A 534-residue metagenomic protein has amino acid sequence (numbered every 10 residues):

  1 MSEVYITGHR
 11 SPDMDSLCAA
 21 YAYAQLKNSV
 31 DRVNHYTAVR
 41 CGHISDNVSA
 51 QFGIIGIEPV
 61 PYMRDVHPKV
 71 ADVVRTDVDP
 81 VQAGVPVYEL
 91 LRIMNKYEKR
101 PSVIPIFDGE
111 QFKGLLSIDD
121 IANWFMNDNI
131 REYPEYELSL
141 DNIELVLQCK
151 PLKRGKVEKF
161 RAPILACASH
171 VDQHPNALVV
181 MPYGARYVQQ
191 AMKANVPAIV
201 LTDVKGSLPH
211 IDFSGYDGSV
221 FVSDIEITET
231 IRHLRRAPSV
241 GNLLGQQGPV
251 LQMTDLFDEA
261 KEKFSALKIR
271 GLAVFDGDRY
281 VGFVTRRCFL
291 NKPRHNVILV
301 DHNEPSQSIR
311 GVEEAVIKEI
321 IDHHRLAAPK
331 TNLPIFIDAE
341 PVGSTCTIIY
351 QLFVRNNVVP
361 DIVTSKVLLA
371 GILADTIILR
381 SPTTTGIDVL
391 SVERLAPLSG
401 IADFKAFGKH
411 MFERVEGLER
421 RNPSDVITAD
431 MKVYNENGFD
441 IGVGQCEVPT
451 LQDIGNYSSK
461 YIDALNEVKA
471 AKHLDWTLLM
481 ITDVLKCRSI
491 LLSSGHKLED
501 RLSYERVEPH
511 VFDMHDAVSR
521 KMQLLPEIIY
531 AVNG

Functional and structural regions predicted by a protein language model:
M1-Y133, R235-T428, K432-G534: Replace "Mg2+/Mn2+-dependent" with "divalent metal-dependent
M63, T202-D203, F221-I225, A339-P341: Short beta->alpha connector loops at strand-helix junctions that form conserved, small/polar/Pro-enriched
S117-L178, Q247: Non-catalytic interface/targeting segments
F125-I130, P134, A162, A177 (+5 more regions): Beta-strand/loop-dominated core regions that host nucleotide or nucleotide-derived cofactor-binding catalytic loops
K153-S223: Extracellular/luminal Protease-associated
I211-Q247: Structured lumen-facing ectodomains of secretory-pathway proteins
